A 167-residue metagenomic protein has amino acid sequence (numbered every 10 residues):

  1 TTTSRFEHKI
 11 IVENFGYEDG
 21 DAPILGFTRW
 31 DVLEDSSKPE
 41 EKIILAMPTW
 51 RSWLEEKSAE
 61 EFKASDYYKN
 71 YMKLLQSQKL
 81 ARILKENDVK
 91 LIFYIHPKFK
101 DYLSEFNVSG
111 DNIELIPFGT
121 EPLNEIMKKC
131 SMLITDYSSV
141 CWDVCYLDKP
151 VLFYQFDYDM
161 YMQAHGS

Functional and structural regions predicted by a protein language model:
T1, H8, E41, K129-C130 (+1 more regions): Short, well-ordered alpha-helix to beta-strand connector turns
T1-D31: Active-site-proximal region of nucleotide-activated glycan assembly enzymes, centered on histidine/acidic-rich loops
T1-S4, K90-I92, L133-I134: A short beta-strand/loop micro-motif in the catalytic core of glycosyltransferases that engages the nucleotide-sugar
R5-H8, T28-D31, T49-W53, P97-K100 (+3 more regions): Short, solvent-exposed loop/turn segments at secondary-structure junctions
D19-G20, V89, D148-P150: A short helix->loop->beta-strand "cap" motif at the edges of active sites that frequently abuts
P23-E105: Conserved catalytic-core segment of nucleotide-activated headgroup transferases in glycan assembly
P97-W142: Donor nucleotide-activated moiety binding/catalytic core segment of transferases that use nucleotide-activated donors
F106-G110, S139-S167: Catalytic binding pocket for nucleotide-activated donors in carbohydrate/polymer assembly enzymes
